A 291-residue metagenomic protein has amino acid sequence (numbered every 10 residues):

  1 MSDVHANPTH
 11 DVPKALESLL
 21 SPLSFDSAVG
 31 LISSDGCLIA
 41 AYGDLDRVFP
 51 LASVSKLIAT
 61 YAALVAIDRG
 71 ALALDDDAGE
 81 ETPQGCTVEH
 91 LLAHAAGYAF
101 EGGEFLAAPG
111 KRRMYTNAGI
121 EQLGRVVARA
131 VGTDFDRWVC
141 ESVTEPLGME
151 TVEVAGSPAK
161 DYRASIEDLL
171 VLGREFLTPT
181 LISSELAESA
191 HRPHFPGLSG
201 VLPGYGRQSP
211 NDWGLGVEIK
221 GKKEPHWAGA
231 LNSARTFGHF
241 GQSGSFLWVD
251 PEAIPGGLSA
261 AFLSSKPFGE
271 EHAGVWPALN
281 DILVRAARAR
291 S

Functional and structural regions predicted by a protein language model:
M1-K14, R288-S291: Actinobacteria-biased recognition of intrinsically disordered, low-complexity terminal regions
D11-L51, A93, E218, F246-D250 (+1 more regions): A short, well-structured edge-of-sheet supersecondary motif
L16, V29, P50-D75, L123-A128 (+2 more regions): Active-site SXXK
G43-D46, F105-P109, I120-E121, E153-P158: Flexible glycine/proline-enriched surface loops and loop-helix/loop-strand junctions
P50-V54, A66-F105, M114, R129-D161 (+1 more regions): Active-site helix/loop module of the DD-peptidase/beta-lactamase fold, centered on the serine-lysine SxxK catalytic
L147-T151, S165-P210: Penicillin-recognizing serine hydrolase domain
K160, I166, R192-G256, A261: Active-site Gly/Thr loop motif
G269-S291: Short, gly/Ser/Thr-rich active-site loops of penicillin-recognizing serine hydrolases
